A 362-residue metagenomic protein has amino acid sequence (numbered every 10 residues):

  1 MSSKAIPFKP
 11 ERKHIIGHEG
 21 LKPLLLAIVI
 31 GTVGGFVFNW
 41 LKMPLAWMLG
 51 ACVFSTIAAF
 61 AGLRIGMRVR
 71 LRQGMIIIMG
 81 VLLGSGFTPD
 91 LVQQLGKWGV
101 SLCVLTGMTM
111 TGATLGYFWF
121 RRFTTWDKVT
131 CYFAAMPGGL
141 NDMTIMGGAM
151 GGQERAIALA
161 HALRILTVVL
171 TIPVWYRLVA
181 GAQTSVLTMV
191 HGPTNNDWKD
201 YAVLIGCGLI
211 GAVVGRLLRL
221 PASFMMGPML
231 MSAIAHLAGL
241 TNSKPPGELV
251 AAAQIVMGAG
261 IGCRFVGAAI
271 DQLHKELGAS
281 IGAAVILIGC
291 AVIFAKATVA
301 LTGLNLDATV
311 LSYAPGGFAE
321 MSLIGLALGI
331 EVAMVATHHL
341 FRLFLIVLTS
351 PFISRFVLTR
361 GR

Functional and structural regions predicted by a protein language model:
M1-V29, Y132, Q153-A156, G181-W198 (+1 more regions): Intrinsically disordered, low-complexity non-transmembrane regions of multi-pass membrane transporters
S3-L71, M75-L91, G112, N195-A269 (+1 more regions): Structural signature of multi-pass alpha-helical membrane transport proteins
R64-M67, S85-W98, T114-V129, K296 (+1 more regions): Transmembrane alpha-helix boundary signature
R68-G80, G99-V104, T125-M136, A158-L163 (+3 more regions): Cytoplasmic-side transmembrane-helix entry/capping segments in multi-pass membrane proteins
P89-K97, L178-N196, A238-P245, D271-Q272 (+1 more regions): Membrane-interface helix termini and inter-helical loops of multi-pass transporters
F123-L163, L304-H338: Alpha-helical membrane segments and immediately flanking helix-loop junctions that form or couple to the substrate/ion
P137-M143, I157-A180, C290, F318-A319 (+1 more regions): Membrane-embedded alpha-helical segments of transport systems, primarily multispan ion/solute transporters
A284-R362: C-terminal transmembrane helix pair
